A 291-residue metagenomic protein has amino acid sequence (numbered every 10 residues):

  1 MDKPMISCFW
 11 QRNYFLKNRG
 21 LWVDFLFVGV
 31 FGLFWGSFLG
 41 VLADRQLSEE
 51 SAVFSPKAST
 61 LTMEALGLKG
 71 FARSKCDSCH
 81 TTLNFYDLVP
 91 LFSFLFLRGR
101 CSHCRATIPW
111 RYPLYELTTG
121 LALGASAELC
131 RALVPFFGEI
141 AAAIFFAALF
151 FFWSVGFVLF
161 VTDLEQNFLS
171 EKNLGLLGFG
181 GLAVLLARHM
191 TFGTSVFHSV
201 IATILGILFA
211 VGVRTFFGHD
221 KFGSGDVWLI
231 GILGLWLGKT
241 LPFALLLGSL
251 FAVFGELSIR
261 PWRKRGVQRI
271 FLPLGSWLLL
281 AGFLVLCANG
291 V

Functional and structural regions predicted by a protein language model:
D2-V291: A membrane-topology feature that recognizes alpha-helical transmembrane segments and their immediate juxtamembrane
